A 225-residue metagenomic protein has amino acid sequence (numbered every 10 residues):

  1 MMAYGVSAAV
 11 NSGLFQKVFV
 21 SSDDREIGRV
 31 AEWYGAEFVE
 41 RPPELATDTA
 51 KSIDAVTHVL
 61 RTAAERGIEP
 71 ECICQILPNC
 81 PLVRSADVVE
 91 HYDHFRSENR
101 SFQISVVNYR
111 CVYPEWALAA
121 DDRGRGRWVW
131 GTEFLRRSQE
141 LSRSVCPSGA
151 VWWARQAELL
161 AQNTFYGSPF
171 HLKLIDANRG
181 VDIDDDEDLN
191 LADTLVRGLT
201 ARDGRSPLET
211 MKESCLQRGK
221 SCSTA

Functional and structural regions predicted by a protein language model:
M1-S21: N-terminal glycine-rich phosphate-binding loop and ensuing alpha1 helix
V10, F19, R25-C74, V83-A86 (+1 more regions): Short phosphate-binding loop-to-helix
F15, I68-P70, S97-S101: Short, high-confidence coil segments that cap the C-terminus of an alpha-helix and link into the following beta-strand
P43, L77, V107-N108: Histidine-centered beta-alpha loop that forms part of the nucleotide-sugar donor binding/catalytic region in diverse
E44-D48, R110-V112, N178-V181: A short acidic, often aromatic-flanked loop/helix-cap motif at beta-alpha or helix-coil junctions that lines enzyme
D54, P81-H171: Conserved core of the sugar-phosphate nucleotidyltransferase
D54, S144-A225: Conserved alpha/beta core of the MobA/IspD/sugar-nucleotide pyrophosphorylase nucleotidyltransferase superfamily
